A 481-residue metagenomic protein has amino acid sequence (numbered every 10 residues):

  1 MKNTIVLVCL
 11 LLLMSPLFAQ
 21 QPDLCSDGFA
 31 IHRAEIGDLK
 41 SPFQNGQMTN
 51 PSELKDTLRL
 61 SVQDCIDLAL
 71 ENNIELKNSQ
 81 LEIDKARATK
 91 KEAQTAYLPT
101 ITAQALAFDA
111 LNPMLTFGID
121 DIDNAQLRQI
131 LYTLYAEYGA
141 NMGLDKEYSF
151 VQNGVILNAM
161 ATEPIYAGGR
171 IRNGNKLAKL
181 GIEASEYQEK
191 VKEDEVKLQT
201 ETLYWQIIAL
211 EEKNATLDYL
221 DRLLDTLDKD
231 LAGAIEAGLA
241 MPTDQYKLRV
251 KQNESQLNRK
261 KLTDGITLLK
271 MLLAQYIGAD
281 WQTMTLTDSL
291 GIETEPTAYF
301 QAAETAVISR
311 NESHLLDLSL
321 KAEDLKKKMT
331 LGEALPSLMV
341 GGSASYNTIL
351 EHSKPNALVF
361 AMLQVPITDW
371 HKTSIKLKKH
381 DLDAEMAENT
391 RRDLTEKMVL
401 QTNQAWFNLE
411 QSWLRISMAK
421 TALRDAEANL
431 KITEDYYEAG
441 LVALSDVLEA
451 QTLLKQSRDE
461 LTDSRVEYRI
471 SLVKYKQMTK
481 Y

Functional and structural regions predicted by a protein language model:
M1-S26: Bacterial Sec-dependent N-terminal signal peptides
Q20-M114, L239-M241, I277-D324, I367 (+2 more regions): Bacterial Sec-pathway N-terminal export signals of envelope proteins
Q21, C25-I31, L58-D64, A88-K90 (+4 more regions): Periplasmic alpha-helical coiled-coil/stalk elements that build and connect Gram-negative outer-membrane
I31, M48-S52, N112-Y148: A subset of solvent-exposed loop/turn segments in beta-rich extracellular surface proteins, enriched in glycine
K77, T100-L115, D145-Q152, T162-V191 (+4 more regions): Small/polar (Gly/Ser/Thr/Ala-rich) solvent-exposed segments that form structured loops/beta-strands/short helices used
N78-A93, K192, L198-A215, K251 (+5 more regions): Amphipathic alpha-helical coiled-coil segments
G154-I156, T202, K247, S337 (+1 more regions): Transmembrane beta-barrel architecture of outer-membrane proteins
N158-M160, Y204, M339, F360-M362 (+1 more regions): Membrane-embedded beta-strand positions in outer-membrane beta-barrel channels/transporters
